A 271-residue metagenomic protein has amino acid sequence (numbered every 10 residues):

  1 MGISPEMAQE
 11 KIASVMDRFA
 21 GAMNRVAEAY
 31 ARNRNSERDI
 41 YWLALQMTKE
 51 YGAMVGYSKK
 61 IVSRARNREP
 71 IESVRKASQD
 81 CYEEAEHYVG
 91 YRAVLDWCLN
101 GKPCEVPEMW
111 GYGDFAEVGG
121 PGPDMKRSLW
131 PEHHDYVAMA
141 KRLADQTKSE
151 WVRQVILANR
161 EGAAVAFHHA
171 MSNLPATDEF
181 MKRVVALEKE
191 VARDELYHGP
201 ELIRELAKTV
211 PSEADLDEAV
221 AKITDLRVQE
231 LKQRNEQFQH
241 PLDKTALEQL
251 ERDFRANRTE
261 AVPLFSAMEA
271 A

Functional and structural regions predicted by a protein language model:
M1-A271: Non-heme di-metal
